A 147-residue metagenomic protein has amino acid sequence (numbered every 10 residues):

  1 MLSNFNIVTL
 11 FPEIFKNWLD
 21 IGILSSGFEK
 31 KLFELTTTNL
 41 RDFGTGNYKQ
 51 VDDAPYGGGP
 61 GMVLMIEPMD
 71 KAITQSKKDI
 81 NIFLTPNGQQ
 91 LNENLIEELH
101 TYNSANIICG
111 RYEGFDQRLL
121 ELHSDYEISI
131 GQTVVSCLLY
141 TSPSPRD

Functional and structural regions predicted by a protein language model:
M1-S76: N-terminal nucleotide/polyanion-binding subdomain common to many enzyme families
L2, F33, K78-D79, T101-S104 (+1 more regions): Short coil/turn connectors at secondary-structure junctions
N6-V8, T36-T38, I82, A105-I107 (+1 more regions): Hydrophobic/aromatic beta-strand patches that form the interior of the parallel beta-sheet core in alpha/beta enzyme
R41-G46, Q89, V134-S136: A short acidic, often aromatic-flanked loop/helix-cap motif at beta-alpha or helix-coil junctions that lines enzyme
V63-R111, Q117: S-adenosyl-L-methionine/SAH cofactor-binding core of RNA-modifying enzymes
C109, I128-L138: Short beta->alpha connector loops at strand-helix junctions that form conserved, small/polar/Pro-enriched
Y140-D147: Conserved small/polar residues in nucleotide/adenosyl-binding loops
